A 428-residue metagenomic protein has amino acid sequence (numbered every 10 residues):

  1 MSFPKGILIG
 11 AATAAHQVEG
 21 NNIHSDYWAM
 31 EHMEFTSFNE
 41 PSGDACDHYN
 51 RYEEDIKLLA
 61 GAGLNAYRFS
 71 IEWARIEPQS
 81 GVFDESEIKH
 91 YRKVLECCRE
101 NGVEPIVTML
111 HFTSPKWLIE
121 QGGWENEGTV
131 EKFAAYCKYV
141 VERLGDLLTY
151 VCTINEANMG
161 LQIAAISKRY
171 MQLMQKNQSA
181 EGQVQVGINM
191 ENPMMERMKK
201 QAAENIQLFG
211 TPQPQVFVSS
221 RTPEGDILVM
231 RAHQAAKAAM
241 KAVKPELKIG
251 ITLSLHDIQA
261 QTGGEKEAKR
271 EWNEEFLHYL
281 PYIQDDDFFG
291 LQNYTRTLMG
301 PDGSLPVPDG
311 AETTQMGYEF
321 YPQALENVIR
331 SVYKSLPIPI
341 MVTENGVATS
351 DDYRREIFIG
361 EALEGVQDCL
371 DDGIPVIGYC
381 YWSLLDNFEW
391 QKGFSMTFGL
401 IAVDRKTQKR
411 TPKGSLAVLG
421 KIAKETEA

Functional and structural regions predicted by a protein language model:
M1-R51, I56, A60-N65, I76-A428: Non-catalytic scaffold segments within catalytic domains of secreted glycoside hydrolases
R68-W73: Active-site gating/metal-coordination segments in enzymes
